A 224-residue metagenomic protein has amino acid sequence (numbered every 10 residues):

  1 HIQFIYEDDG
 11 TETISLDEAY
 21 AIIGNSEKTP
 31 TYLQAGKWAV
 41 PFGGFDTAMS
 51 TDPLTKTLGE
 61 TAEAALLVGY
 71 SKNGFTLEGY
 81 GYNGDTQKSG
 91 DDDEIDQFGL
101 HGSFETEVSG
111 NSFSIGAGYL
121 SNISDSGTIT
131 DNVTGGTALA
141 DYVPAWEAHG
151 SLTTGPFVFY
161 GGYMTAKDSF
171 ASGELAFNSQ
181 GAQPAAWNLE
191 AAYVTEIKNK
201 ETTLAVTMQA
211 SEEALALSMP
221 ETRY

Functional and structural regions predicted by a protein language model:
H1-T86, E94-G99, S103-G110, S114 (+4 more regions): Outer membrane beta-barrel
D9, L54-K56, E63, G90 (+3 more regions): Short, flexible coil/linker segments at or flanking structured domains
I23-S26, E107-Y224: Outer-membrane beta-barrel pore domains
F45-D46, S89-G90, A171-G173: A short, polar/proline- and glycine-enriched secondary-structure boundary/capping micro-motif
D91-D92, P184: Interfacial loop-to-helix transition and helix-capping segments at the boundaries of transmembrane helices
